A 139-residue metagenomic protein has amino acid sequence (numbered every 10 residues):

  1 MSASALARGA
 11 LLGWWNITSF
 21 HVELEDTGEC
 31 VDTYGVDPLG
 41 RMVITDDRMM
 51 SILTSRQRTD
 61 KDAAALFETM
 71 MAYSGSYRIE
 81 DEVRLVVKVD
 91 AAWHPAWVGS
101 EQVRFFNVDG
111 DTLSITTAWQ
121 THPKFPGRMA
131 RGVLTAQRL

Functional and structural regions predicted by a protein language model:
M1-A72, E80-L139: Lipid interaction determinants
